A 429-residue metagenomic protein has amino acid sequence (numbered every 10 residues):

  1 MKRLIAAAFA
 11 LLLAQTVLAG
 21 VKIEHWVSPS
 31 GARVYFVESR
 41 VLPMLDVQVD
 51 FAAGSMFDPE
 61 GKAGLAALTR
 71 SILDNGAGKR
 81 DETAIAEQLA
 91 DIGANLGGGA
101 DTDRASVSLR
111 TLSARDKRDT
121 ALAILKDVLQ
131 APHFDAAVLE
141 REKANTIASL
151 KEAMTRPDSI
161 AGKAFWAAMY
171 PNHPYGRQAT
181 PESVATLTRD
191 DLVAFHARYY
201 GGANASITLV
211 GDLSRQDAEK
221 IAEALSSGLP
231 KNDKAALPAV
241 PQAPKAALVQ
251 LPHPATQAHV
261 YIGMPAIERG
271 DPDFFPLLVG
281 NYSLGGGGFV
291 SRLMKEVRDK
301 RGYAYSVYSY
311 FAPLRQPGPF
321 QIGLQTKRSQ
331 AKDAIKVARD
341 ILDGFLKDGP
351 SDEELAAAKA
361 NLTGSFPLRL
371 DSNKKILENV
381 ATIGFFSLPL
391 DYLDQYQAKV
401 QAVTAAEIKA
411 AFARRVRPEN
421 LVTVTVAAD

Functional and structural regions predicted by a protein language model:
K2-A10: Sec-dependent signal peptide recognition, specifically the positively charged N-region followed immediately by
A14-T16: N-terminal signal peptide c-region/cleavage motif recognized by signal peptidases
A19-P43: N- or domain-start disorder-to-order transition segments that initiate the globular core
V37, L42-L68, E82-D127, K143 (+7 more regions): M16 family metallopeptidases and their MPP-like homologs
L65-I72, G280: Active-site His/Glu-centered metal-binding helix of metallohydrolases
G76-K79, L129-A137: Short, polar/flexible loop-turn hinges at active-site or ligand-entry regions and domain interfaces
Y175-G176, G201-G202, S206-G270, T425-A427: An aromatic/glycine/proline-enriched structural segment found at the starts of mature extracellular/organellar domains
